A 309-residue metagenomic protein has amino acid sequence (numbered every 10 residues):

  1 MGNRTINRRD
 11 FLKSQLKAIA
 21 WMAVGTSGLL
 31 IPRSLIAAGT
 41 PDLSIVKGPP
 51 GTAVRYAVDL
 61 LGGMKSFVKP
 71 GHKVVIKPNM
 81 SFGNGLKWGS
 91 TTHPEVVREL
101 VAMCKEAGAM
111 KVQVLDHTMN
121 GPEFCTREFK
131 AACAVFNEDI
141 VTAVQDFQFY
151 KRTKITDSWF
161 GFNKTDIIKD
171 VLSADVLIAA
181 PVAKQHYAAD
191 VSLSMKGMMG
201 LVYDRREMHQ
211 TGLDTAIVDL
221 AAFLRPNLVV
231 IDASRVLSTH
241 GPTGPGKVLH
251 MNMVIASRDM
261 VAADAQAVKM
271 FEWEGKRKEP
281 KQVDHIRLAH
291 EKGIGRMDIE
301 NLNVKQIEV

Functional and structural regions predicted by a protein language model:
G2-V309: N-terminal and secondary-structure boundary signal
